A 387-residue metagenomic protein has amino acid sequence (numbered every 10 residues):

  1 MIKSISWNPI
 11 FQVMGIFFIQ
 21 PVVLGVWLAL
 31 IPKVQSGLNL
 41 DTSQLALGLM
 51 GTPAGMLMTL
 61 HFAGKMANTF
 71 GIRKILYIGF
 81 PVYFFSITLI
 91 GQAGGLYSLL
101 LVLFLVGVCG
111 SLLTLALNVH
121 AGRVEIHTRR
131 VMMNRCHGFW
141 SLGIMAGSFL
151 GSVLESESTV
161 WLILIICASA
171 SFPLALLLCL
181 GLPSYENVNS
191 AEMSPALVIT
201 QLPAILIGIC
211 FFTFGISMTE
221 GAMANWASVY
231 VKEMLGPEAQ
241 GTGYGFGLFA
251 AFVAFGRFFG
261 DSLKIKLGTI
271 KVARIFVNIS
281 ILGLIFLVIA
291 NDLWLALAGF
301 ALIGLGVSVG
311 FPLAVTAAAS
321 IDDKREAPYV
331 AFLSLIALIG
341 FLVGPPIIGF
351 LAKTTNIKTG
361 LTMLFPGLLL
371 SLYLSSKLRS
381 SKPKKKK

Functional and structural regions predicted by a protein language model:
I5-L30, F104, P203-T219, A301-L305: Pair of pore-lining "gating" transmembrane helices in MFS-fold secondary transporters
A29-S43, N225-G241: Short amphipathic helix-loop junctions that connect adjacent transmembrane helices in Major Facilitator Superfamily/SLC
N39, G71, Q92-Y97, G236 (+3 more regions): Helix-breaking motifs and short loop linkers at transmembrane-helix boundaries and internal kinks in secondary membrane
M58-Y97: Conserved MFS/SLC helix-loop-helix module at the cytosolic interface between two early adjacent transmembrane helices
T59-G71, E155, G256-G268, A352: Helix-to-loop junctions at the C-terminal end of transmembrane segments in multipass secondary transporters
K74-T88, K271-F286: Structural signature of the two symmetry-related core transmembrane helices
L103-G138: Cytoplasmic helix-loop-helix junction between adjacent transmembrane helices in 12-TM secondary transporters
R135-P183: Helix-loop-helix hairpin linking two adjacent transmembrane segments in secondary transporters
